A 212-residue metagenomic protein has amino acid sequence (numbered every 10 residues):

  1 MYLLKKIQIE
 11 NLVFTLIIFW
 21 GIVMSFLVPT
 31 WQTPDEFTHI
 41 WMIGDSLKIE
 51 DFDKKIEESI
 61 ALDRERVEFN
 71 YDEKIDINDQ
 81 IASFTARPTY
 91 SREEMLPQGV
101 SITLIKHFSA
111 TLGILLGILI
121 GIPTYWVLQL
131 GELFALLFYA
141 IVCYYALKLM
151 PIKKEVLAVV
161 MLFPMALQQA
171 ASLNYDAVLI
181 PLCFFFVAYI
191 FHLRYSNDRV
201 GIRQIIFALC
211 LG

Functional and structural regions predicted by a protein language model:
M1-I22, W31: Start-transfer (signal-anchor) and selected internal transmembrane alpha helices of multi-pass inner/ER membrane
V23-F37: Helix-to-loop transition at the C-terminal end of transmembrane segments
H39-G44, F52: Soluble extramembrane regions of membrane proteins in the secretory/endomembrane system
K48-L130: Interfacial juxtamembrane loops and adjacent helix segments that form the catalytic/substrate-binding surfaces
I122-Y125, Y144-P164: Transmembrane-helix signature of polytopic, membrane-embedded enzymes that assemble or transfer cell-envelope glycans
Y145, I180-N197, I206-F207: Specific aromatic-rich, kink-prone transmembrane helix
L167-Q169, R203-G212: Membrane-interface alpha helices of multi-pass inner-membrane proteins
S172-L179: Short acidic/glycine- and proline-prone juxtamembrane loop motifs at membrane-interface regions of multi-pass membrane
